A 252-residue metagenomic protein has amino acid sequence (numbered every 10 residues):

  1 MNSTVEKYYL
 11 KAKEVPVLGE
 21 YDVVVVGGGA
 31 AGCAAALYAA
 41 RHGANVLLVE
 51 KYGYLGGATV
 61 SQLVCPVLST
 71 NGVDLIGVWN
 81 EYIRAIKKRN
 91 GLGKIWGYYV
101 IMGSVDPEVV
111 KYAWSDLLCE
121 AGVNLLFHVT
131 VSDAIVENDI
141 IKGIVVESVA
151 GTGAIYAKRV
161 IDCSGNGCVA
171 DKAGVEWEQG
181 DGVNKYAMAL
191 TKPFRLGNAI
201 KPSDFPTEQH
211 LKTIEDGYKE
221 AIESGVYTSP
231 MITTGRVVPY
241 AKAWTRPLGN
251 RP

Functional and structural regions predicted by a protein language model:
N2-T4, A12, L18-E20, Y38 (+5 more regions): Conserved N-terminal/central alpha/beta ligand/cofactor-binding core
S3-V5, E14, A58, Y82 (+2 more regions): Flavin (FAD/FMN)-binding glycine-rich loop and adjacent Rossmann-like elements that form
V15-G29: Beta1/beta-strand and adjacent pyrophosphate-binding region of the FAD-binding site in flavoprotein oxidoreductases
D22, K142, K158: Conserved acidic residues
V26-G29, V49-Y52, L63, V149 (+1 more regions): Active-site-proximal beta-strand/loop segments in catalytic clefts of secreted hydrolases
G32: N-terminal Rossmann-fold NAD(P) dinucleotide-binding loop
I135-A154: Conserved beta-strand-loop-beta-strand element in the redox core of flavoprotein oxidoreductases
